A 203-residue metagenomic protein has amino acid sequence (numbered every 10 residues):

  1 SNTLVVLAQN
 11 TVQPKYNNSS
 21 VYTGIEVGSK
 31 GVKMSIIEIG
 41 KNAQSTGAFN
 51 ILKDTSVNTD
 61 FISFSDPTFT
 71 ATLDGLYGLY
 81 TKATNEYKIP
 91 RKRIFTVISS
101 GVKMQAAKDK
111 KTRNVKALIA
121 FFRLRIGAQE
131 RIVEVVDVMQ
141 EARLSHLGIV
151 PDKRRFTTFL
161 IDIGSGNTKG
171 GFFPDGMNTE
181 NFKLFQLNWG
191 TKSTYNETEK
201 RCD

Functional and structural regions predicted by a protein language model:
L4-S29, E38-I163, G171-D203: Nucleotide/phosphate-binding catalytic cleft detector across ATP-hydrolyzing and phosphate-transferring enzymes
S35: Acidic, metal-ligating active-site segments
